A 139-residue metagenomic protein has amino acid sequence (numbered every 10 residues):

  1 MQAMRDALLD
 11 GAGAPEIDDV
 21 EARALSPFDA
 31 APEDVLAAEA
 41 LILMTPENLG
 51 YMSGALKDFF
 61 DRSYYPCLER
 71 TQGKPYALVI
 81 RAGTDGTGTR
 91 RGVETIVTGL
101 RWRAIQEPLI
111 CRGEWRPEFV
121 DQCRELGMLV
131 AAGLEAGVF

Functional and structural regions predicted by a protein language model:
M1-A3: Glycine-rich phosphate/diphosphate-binding loop of Rossmann-like nucleotide-binding domains
D6, P15, A31, R103-F139: Glycine-rich phosphate/pyrophosphate-binding loop and the adjoining helix
G11-D19, L68-R70: Short helix-capping segments at alpha-helix termini
P15-D29: A short beta-strand-loop structural module common to alpha/beta enzyme folds
P27-A104: Helix-loop-strand module that forms the ligand-binding subsite of alpha/beta enzymes
